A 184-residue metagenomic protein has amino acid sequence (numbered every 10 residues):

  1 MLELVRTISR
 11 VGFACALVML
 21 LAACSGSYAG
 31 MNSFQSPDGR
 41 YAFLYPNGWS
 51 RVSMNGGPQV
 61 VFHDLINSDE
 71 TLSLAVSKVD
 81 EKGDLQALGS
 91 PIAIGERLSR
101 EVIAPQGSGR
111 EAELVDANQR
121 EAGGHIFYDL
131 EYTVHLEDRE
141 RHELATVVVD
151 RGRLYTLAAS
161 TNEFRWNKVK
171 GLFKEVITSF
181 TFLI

Functional and structural regions predicted by a protein language model:
M1-C15: Bacterial N-terminal signal peptides that target proteins for export
M19-A23: C-terminal motif of bacterial Sec signal peptides marking the signal peptidase cleavage site
S25-Y28: Bacterial signal peptide processing site
N32-S36, N118-E121: Short acidic-hydrophobic surface loop/beta-edge motif
P37, Y41, Q86, S90 (+4 more regions): Extracytoplasmic/periplasmic, Sec-exported soluble proteins
D38-N55: Proline-anchored loop/turn motifs at beta-strand termini and strand-loop-strand connectors
W49, R153-I184: Surface-exposed amphipathic alpha-helical segments
V52-V149, L154-Y155: Conserved polar/disulfide-associated segments of primarily extracytoplasmic proteins
